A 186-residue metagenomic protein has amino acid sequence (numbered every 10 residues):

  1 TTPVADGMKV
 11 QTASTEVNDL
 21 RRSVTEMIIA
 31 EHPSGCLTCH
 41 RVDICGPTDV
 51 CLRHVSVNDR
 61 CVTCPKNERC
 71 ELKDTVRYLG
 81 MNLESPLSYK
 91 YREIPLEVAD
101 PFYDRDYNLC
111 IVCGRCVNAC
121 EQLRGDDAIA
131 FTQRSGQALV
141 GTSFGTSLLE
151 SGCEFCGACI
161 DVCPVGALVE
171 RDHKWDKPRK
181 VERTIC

Functional and structural regions predicted by a protein language model:
T1-C156, I160-V162, G166-V169, K174 (+1 more regions): Ferredoxin-type iron-sulfur electron-transfer modules and their immediate structural context
P178-R179: Intrinsically disordered, low-complexity charged/polar segments
